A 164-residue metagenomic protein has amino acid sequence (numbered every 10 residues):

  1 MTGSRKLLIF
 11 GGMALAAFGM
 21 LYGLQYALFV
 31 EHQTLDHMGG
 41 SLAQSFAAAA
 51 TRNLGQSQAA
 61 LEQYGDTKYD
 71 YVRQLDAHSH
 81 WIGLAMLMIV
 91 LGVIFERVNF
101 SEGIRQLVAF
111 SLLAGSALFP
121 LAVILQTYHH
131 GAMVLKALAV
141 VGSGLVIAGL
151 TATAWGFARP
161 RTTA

Functional and structural regions predicted by a protein language model:
T2-G65, D70-Y71, G92-L125, V140-A164: Polytopic transmembrane helical bundles with strong interfacial aromatic enrichment
H32, H37, H78-H80, H129-H130: Histidine (H) residue identity feature
L61-L87: Individual transmembrane alpha-helix segments
S79, K136-S143: Individual transmembrane alpha-helices with interfacial aromatic-anchor signatures
T127-A137: Extracellular/periplasmic helix-loop-helix junctions in multi-pass membrane proteins
